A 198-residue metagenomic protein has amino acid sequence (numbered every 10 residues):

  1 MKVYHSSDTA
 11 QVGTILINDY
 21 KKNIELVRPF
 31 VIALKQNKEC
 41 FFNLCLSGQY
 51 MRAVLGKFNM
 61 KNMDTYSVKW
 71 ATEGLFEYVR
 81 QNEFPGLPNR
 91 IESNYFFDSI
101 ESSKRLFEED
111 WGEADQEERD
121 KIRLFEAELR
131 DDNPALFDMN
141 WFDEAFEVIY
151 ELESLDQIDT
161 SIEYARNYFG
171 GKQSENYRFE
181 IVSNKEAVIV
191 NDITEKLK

Functional and structural regions predicted by a protein language model:
K2, D8-N62, R90-E92, E101-A114 (+1 more regions): Conserved NAD+-utilizing ADP-ribose enzyme module
H5-A10, K21-K22, D64-P88: Short aromatic-glycine-(Arg/Gly/Cys) micro-motifs in beta-strand/loop hairpins
